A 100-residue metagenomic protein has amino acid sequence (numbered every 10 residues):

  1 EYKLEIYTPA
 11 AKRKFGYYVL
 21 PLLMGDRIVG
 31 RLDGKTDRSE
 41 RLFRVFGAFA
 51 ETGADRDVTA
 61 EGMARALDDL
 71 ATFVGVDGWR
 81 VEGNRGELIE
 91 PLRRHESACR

Functional and structural regions predicted by a protein language model:
E1-R100: Long, charged, low-complexity, helical-prone intrinsically disordered regions
